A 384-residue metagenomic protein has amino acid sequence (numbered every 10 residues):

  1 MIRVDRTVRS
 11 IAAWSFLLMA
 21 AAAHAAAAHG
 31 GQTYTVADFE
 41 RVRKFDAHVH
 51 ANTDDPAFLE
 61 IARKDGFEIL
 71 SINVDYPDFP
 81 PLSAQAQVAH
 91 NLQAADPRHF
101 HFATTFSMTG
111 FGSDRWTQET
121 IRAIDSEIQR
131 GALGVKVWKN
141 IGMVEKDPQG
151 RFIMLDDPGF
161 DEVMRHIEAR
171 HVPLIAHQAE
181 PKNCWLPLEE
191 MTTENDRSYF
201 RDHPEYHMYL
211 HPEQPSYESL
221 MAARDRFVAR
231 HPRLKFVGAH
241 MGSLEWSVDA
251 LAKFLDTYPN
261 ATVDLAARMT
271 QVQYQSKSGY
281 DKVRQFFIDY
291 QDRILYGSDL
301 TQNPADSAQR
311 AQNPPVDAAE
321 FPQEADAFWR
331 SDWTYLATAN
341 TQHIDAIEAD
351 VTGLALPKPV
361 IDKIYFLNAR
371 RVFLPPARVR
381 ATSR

Functional and structural regions predicted by a protein language model:
I2-S15: Bacterial N-terminal signal peptides that target proteins for export
L17-A26: Hydrophobic h-region of N-terminal signal peptides that target proteins for export in Gram-negative bacteria
A25-H99, Q118-E119: An N-terminally biased module of ancient metal coordination in phosphate/nucleic-acid-related enzymes
Q32-A37, A86-M208, P212-E213, T262 (+1 more regions): Active-site gating/metal-coordination segments in enzymes
F45-V49, I69-I72, F100-T104, V135-V137 (+4 more regions): Hydrophobic faces of well-ordered beta-strands that scaffold small-molecule active sites in alpha/beta enzyme cores
H48-P56, D75-Q85, T109-Q118, E145 (+4 more regions): Acidic-and-aromatic substrate-binding clefts and catalytic sites of carbohydrate-active enzymes
M208-R226, H231, K235-R384: H/E-rich (His + Asp/Glu) clusters that bind or coordinate divalent metals
